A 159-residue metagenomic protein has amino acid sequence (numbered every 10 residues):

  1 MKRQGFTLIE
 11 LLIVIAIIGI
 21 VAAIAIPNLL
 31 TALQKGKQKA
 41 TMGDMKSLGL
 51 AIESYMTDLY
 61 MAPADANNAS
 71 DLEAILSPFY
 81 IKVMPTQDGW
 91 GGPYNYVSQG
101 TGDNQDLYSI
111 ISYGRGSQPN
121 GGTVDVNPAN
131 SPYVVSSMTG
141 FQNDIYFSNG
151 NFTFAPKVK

Functional and structural regions predicted by a protein language model:
K2-L30: N-terminal single-pass transmembrane signal-anchor helix
E10, D44, D88: Acidic active-site catalytic centers that drive phospho-/nucleotidyl reactions and related ester hydrolyses
I15, M42, G49: Conserved catalytic core of two-component sensor histidine kinases
N28-M45, L59: Aliphatic-rich helix starts adjacent to a transmembrane/signal segment
L50-E53, T57-S109: Extracellular/periplasmic head regions of type IV pilus-like filament subunits
T101-K159: Short, surface-exposed interaction loops/tails
